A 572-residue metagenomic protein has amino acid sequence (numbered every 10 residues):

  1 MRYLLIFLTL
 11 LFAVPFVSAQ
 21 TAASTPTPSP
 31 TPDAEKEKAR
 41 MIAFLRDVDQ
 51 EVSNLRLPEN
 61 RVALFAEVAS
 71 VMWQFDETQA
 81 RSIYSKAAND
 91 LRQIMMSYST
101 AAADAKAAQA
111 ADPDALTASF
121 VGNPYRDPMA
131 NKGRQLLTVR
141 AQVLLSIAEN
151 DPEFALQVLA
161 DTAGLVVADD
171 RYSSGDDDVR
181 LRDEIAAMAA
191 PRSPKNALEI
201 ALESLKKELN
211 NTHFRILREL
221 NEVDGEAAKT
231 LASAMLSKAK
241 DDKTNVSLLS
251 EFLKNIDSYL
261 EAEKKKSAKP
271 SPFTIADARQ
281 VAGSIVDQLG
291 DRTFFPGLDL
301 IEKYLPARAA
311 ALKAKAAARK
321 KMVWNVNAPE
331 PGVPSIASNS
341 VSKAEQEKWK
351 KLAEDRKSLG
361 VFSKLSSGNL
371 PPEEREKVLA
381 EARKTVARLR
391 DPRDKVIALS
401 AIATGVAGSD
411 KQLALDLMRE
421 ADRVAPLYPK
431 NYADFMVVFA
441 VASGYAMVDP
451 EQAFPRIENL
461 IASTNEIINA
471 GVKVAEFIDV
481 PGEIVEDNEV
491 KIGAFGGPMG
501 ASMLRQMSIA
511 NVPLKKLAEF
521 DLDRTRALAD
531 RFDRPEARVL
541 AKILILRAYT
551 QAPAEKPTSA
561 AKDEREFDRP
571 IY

Functional and structural regions predicted by a protein language model:
L5-P15: Bacterial N-terminal signal peptides
A19-Y572: Non-catalytic tandem-repeat scaffold regions and their flanking low-complexity/translocation tails
